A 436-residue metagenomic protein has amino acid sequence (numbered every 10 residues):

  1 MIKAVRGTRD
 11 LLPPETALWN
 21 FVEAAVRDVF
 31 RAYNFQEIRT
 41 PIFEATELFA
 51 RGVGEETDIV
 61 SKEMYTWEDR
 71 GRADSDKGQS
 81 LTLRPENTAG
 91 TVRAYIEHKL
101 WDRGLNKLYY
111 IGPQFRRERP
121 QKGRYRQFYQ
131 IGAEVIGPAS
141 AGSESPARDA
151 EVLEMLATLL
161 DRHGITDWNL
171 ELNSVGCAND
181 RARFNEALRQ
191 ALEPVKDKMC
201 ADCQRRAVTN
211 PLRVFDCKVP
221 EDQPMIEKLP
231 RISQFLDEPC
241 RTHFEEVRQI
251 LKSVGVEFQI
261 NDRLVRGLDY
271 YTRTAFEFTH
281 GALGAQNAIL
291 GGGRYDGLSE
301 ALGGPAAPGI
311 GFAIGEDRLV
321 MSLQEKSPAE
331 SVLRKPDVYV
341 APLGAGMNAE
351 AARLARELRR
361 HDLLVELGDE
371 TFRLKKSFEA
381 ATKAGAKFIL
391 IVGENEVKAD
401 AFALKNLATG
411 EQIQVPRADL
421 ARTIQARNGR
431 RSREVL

Functional and structural regions predicted by a protein language model:
M1-L436: TRNA-recognition modules of translation machinery and tRNA-sensing kinases, especially anticodon-binding
